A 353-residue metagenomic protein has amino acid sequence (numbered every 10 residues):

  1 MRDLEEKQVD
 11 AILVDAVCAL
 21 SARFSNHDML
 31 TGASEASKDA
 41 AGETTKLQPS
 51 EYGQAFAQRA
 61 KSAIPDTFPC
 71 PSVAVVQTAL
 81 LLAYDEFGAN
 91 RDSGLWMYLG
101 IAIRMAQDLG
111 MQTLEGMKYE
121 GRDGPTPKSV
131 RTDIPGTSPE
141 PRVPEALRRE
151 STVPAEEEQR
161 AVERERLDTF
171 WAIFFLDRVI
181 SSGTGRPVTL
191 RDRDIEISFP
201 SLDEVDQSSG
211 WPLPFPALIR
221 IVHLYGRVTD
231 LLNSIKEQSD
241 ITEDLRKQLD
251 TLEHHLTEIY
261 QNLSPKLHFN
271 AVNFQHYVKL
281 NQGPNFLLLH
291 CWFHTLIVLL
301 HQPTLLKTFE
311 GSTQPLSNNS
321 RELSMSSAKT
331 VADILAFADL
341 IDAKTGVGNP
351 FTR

Functional and structural regions predicted by a protein language model:
R2-D15, E43-T137, T152-L190, V205-N262 (+1 more regions): Extended, leucine-rich alpha-helical cores of fungal transcription factors
F24: Glycine/alanine-rich phosphate-binding loops at beta-alpha junctions
L30-D39: Short Gly/aromatic-enriched secondary-structure transition segments
E140-A146: Conserved phosphate-interacting/catalytic interface
E196, N270-Y277: Conserved catalytic-core motifs characterized by acidic clusters
I197-E204: A short, charged helix-loop
